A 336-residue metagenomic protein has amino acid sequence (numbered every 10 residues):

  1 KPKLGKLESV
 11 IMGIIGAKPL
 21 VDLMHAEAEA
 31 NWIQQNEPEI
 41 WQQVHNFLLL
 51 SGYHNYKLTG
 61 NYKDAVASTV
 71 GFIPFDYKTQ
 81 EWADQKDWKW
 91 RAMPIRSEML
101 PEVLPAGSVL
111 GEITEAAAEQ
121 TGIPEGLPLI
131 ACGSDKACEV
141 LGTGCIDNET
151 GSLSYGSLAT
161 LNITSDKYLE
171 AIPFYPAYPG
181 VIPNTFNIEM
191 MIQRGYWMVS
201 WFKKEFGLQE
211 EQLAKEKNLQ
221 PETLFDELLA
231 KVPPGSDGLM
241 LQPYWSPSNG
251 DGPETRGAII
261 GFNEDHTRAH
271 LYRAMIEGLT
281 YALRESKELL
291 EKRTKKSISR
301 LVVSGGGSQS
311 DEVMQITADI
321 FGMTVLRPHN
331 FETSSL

Functional and structural regions predicted by a protein language model:
K1-E216: Glycine-rich phosphate-binding/catalytic subdomain of phosphoryl-transfer and nucleotide/sugar-phosphate-processing
H25-A28, R194-W197, Q220, D237 (+3 more regions): A generic structural signal for residues located within well-ordered alpha-helices of large catalytic or ligand-binding
D64-S68, E227, P247: N-terminal entrance/gating region of PLP-dependent enzymes' catalytic architecture
G133-S134, F331-S335: Short glycine/threonine-rich catalytic loop with a Thr-x-Gly-x-Asp
A171, Y175-P176, Q220, R256-G261: Conserved catalytic-core motifs characterized by acidic clusters
T185, L224-L228, S246: Glycine-rich, charged/polar anion/phosphate-binding loops that engage phosphate groups from diverse ligands
K217-V232: Short, well-structured alpha-helical segments that form the helix of a local strand-helix-strand
K231-T333: Activation-segment/catalytic-loop signature of the eukaryotic protein kinase fold
